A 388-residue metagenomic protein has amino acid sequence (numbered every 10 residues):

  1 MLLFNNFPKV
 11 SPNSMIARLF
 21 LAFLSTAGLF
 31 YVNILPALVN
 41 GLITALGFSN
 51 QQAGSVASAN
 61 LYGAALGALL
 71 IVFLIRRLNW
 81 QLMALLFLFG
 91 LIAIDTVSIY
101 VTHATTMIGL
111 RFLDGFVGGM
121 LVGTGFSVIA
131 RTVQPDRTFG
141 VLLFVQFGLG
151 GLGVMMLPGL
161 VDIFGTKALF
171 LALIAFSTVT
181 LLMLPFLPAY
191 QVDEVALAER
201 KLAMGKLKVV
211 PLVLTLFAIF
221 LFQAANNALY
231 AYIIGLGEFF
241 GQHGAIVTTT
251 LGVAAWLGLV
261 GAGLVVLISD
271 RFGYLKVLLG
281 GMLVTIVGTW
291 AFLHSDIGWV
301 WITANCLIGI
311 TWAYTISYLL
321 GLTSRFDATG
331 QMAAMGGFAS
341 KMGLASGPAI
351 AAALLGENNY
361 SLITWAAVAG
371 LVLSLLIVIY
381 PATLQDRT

Functional and structural regions predicted by a protein language model:
P36, P211-G252, W256: Extracytoplasmic gate region of multi-pass secondary transporters
L66-A104: Conserved MFS/SLC helix-loop-helix module at the cytosolic interface between two early adjacent transmembrane helices
G67-W80, G261-Y274, L355: Helix-to-loop junctions at the C-terminal end of transmembrane segments in multipass secondary transporters
L110-V145: Cytoplasmic helix-loop-helix junction between adjacent transmembrane helices in 12-TM secondary transporters
M120-V133, A313-D327: Intracellular juxtamembrane helix-capping segments at the cytosolic ends of symmetry-related transmembrane helices
T132-P135, G140-V192: Helix-loop-helix hairpin linking two adjacent transmembrane segments in secondary transporters
F272-L319: C-terminal transmembrane helical hairpin of 12-TM major facilitator-type secondary transporters
F326-Y360, A367: A late C-terminal transmembrane helix in Major Facilitator Superfamily
